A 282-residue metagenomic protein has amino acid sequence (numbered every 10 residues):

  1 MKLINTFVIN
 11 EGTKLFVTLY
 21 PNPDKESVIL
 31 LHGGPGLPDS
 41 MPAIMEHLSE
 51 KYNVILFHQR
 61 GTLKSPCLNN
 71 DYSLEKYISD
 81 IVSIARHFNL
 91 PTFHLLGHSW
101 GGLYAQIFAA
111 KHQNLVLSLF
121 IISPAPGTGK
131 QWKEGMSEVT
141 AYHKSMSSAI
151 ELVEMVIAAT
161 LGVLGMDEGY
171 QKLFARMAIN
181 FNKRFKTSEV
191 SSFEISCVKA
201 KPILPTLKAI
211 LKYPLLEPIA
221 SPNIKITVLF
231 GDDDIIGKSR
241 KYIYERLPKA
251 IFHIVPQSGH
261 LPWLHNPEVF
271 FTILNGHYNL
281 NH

Functional and structural regions predicted by a protein language model:
T13-N70: Conserved HGGG/HGGXW glycine-rich cap/lid loop of the alpha/beta-hydrolase fold
I55-W100, T272: Active-site loop/oxyanion-hole signature of alpha/beta-hydrolase fold enzymes
P91-G135: Conserved hydrolase catalytic core segment
L119-A158: Flexible "cap/lid" loop of the alpha/beta hydrolase fold
E154-A209: Conserved alpha/beta-hydrolase catalytic His-Asp/Glu region
P222, V228-F230: Short beta-strand/loop motif that positions the catalytic acidic residue of the alpha/beta-hydrolase fold
I235-R240: Conserved alpha/beta-hydrolase "acid-adjacent" motif
A250-H282: Catalytic active-site module of serine/aspartate enzymes centered on a nucleophile-bearing elbow/loop
